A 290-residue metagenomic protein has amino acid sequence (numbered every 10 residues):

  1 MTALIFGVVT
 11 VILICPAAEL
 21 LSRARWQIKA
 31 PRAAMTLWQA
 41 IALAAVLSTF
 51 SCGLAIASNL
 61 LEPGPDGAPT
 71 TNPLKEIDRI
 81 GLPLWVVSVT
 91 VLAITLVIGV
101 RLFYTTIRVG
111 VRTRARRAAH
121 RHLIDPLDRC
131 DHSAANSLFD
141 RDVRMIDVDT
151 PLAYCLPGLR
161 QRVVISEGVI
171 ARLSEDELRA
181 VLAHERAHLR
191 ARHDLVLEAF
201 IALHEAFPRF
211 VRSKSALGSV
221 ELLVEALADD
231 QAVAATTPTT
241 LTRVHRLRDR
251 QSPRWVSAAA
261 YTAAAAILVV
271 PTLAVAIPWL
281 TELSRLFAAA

Functional and structural regions predicted by a protein language model:
M1-F6, R25, G53-T90, I277-A290: Membrane interfacial helix motifs at helix-loop boundaries and amphipathic/re-entrant anchors
M1-I41: Membrane-anchoring/interfacial helices and their immediately flanking loops in integral membrane proteins
T2-L4, T10, P16-E19, S88-V91 (+3 more regions): Cytosolic-facing loops and C-terminal tails of multi-pass membrane proteins
F6-T10, E19-R23, E76-P83, P151-Y154 (+2 more regions): N-proximal short alpha-helices
V11, C15, S22, I28 (+7 more regions): A generic structural signal for ordered alpha-helices
K29-T36, A40-V46, R117-P271: Membrane-embedded and juxtamembrane structural elements of multi-pass membrane proteins
L47-S51, A55-L61, K75-A118: Transmembrane alpha-helices and immediately adjacent membrane-cytoplasm interface residues in multi-pass integral
C52, S58-L61, T70-T71, H188-L189 (+4 more regions): Short, intrinsically disordered/low-complexity patches at protein termini and at juxtamembrane boundaries
